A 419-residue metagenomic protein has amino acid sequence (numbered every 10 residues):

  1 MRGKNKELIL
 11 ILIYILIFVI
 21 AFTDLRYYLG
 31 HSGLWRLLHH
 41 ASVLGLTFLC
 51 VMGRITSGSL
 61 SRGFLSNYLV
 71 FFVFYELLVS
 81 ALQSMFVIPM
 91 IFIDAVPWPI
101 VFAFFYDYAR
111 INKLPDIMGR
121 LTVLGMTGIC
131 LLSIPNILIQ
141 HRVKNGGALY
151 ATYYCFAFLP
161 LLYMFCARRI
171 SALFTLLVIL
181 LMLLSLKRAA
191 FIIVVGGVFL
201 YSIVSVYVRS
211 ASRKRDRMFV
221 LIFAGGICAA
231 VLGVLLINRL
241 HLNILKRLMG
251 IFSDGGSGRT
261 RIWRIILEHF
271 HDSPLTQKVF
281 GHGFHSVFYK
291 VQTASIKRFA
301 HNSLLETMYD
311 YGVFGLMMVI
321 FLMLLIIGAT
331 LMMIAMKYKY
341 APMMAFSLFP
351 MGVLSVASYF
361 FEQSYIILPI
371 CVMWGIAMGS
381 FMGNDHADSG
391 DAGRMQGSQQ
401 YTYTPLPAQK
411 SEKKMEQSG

Functional and structural regions predicted by a protein language model:
M1-L77, C166-R169, F381-G419: Transmembrane signal-anchor hairpin modules in multi-pass inner-membrane enzymes, especially those that act on
R2, I11-L12, L159-N238, M317 (+4 more regions): Hydrophobic alpha-helical segments of polytopic membrane proteins
G3-E7, S57, V313-G352, D385 (+2 more regions): Hydrophobic transmembrane alpha-helices and their immediate junctions
R36-G45, G63-L78, S84-D107, M126 (+1 more regions): Aromatic-anchored transmembrane helix interface
W98-Q140, G146-Y207: Alpha-helical transmembrane segments of multi-pass inner-membrane proteins
R213-M218, V231-I265, Y289-V291: Flexible juxtamembrane loops connecting transmembrane helices in multi-pass membrane enzymes that build or modify
S253-Y311, F321: Long extracytoplasmic/lumenal interhelical loops at the membrane interface of multi-pass membrane proteins
M344-V356, F360-P407, G419: Transmembrane alpha-helices of multi-pass inner-membrane enzymes
